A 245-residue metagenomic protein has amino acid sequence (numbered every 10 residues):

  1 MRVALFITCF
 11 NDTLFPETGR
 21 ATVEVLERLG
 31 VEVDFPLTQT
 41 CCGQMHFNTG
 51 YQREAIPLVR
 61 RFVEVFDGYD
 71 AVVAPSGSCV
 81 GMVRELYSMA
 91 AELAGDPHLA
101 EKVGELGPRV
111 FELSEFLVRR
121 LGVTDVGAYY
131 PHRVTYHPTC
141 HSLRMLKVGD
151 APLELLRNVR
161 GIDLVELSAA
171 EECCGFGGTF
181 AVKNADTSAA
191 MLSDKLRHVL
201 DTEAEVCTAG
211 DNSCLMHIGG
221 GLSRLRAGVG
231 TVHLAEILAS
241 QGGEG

Functional and structural regions predicted by a protein language model:
M1-G245: Iron-sulfur cluster-binding electron-transfer modules in prokaryotic oxidoreductases
